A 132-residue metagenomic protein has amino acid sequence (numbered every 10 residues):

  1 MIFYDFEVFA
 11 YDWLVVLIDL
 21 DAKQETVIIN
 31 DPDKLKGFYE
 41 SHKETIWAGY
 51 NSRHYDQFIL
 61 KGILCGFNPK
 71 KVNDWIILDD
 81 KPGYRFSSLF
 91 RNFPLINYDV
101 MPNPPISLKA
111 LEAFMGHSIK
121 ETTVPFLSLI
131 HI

Functional and structural regions predicted by a protein language model:
M1-D19: Gly/Thr-rich phosphate-binding beta-strand-loop-beta motif of the actin/hexokinase/Hsp70
M1-D5, G37, P125-S128: Extended interaction regions within the primary functional domain
D21-A110: Conserved DEDDh/DEDDy metal-dependent 3′-5′ exonuclease domain
K71-V72, I119-F126: Short, surface-exposed acidic
I130-I132: Conserved small/polar residues in nucleotide/adenosyl-binding loops
